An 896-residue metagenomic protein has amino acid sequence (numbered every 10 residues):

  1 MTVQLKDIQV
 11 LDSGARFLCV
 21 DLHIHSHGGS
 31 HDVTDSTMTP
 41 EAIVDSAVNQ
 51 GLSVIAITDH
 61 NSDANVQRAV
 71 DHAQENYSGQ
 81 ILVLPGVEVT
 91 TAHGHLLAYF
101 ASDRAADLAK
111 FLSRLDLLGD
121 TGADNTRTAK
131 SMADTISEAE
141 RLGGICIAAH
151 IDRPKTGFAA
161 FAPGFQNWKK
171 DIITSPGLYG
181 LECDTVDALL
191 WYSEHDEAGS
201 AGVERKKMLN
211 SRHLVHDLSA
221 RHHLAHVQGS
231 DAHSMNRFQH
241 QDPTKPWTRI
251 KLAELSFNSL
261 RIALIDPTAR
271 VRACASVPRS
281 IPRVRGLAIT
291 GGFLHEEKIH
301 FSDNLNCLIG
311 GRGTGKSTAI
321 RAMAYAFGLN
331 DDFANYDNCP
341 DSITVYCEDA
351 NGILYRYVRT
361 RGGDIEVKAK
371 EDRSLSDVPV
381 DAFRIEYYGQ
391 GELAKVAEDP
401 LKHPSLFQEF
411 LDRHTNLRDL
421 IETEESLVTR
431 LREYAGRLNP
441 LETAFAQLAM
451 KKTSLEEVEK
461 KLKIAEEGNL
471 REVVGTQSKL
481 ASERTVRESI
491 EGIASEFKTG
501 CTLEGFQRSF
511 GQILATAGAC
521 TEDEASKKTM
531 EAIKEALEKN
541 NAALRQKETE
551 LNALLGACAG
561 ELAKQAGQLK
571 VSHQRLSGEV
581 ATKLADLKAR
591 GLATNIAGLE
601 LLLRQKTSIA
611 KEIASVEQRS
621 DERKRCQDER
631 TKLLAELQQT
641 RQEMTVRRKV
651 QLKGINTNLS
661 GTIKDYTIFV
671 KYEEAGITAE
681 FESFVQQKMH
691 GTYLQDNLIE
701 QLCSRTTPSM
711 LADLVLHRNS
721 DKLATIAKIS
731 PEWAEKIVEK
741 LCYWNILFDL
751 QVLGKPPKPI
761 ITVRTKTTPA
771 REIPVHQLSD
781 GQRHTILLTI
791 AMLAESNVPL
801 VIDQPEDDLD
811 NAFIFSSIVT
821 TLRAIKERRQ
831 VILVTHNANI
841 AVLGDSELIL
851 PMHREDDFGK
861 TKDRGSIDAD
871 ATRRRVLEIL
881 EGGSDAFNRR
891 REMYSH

Functional and structural regions predicted by a protein language model:
M1-G51, A64-L84, A92-L118, A123 (+1 more regions): Charged catalytic cores and adjacent phosphate/nucleic-acid-binding surfaces used for phosphate/nucleic-acid chemistry
A56, S302-N335, H784-L793, L843: Phosphate-binding glycine-rich loops of NTP-binding sites
L224-V227, T248-G286, K632, F681 (+5 more regions): Pre-NBD coupling/linker segments of ABC/ABC-like ATPases
H300, I309-G315, G389, I761-I790 (+1 more regions): Conserved ABC ATPase signature
N338-Y387, E392: Nucleotide-state sensing region of NTPase/ATPase domains
G362, E371-F383, F815-H896: C-terminal lobe/lid and adjacent interdomain/linker elements of RecA-like ASCE P-loop ATPase modules
E371-T453: Extended, charged alpha-helical "arm/stalk" segments used for dimerization and assembly in large NTPase-driven machines
M450, S454-A770, P774-Q777, R783 (+2 more regions): Extended, charged coiled-coil "arm/hinge" scaffolds of SMC/Rad50-like chromosome-maintenance ATPases and other large
